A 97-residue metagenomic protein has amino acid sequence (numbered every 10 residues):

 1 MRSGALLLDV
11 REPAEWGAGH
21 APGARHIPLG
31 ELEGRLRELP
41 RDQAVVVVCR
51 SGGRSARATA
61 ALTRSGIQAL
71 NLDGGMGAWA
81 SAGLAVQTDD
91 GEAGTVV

Functional and structural regions predicted by a protein language model:
M1-L6, E12-A44, G53-V97: Rhodanese-like catalytic fold shared by cysteine-dependent sulfurtransferases and DSP/PTP-type phosphatases
V48: Short, surface-exposed ligand- or partner-binding patches at beta-edge/loop junctions that are enriched in aromatics
